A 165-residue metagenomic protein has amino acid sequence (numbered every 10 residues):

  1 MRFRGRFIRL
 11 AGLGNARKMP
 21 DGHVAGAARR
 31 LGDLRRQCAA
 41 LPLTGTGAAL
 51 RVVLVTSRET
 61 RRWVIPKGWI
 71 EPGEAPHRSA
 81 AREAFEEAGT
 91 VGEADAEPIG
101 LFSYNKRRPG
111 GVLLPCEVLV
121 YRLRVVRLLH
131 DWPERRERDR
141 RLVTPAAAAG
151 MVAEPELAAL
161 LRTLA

Functional and structural regions predicted by a protein language model:
R2, R6, R61-R62, V125-A165: Nudix hydrolase/Nudix homology domain
R2-G47: Acidic, metal-coordinating catalytic segment for phosphate/diphosphate chemistry, firing primarily on the Nudix
R36-C38, L50, C116-L119, R138: Change "...and in nucleic-acid phosphodiester-cleaving endonucleases..." to "...and in nucleic-acid processing enzymes
G45-R51, P109-L113: Short, solvent-exposed loop/turn segments that connect beta-strands within catalytic domains and beta-strand-rich
A48-V91: Conserved Nudix-box catalytic region and its N-terminal flanking loop in Nudix hydrolases and closely related
T90-D95, A159-L160: Short arginine-rich
E97, L101-D131, R141: Active-site-adjacent beta-strand/loop module that shapes the phosphate/pyrophosphate-binding cleft
